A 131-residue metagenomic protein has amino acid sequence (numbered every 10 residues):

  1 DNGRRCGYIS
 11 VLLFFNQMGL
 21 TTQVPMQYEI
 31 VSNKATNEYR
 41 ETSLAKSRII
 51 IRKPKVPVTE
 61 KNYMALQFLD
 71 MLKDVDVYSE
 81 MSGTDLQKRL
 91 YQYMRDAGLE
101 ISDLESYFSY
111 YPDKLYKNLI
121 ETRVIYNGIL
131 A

Functional and structural regions predicted by a protein language model:
D1-N2: Short beta-edge/loop segments at beta->alpha junctions of small alpha/beta modules that act as binding/recognition
R5-Y63, R89, R95-Y107: Exposed, interaction-prone assembly regions rather than primary DNA-binding/catalytic cores
R52-A131: Hydrophobic alpha-helical interaction segments
